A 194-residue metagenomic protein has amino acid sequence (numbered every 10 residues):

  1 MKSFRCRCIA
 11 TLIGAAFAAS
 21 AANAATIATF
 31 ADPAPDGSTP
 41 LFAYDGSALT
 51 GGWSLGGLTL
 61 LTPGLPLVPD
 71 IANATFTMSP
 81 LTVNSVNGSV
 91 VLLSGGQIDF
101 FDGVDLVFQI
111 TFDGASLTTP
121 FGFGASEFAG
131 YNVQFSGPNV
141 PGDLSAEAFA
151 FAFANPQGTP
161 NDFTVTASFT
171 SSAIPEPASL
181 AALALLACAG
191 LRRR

Functional and structural regions predicted by a protein language model:
K2, A25, A181: RTX-like calcium-binding, glycine/aspartate-rich low-complexity repeat tracts
K2-I9: Bacterial N-terminal signal peptides that target proteins for export
A10-A18: Bacterial N-terminal signal peptides
F17-A25: Sec/Tat signal peptide C-region and signal peptidase I cleavage site
A24-L92, F153-A173: N-terminal segment immediately downstream of the Sec signal-peptide cleavage site in secreted/extracellular proteins
G95-G96, F100-F153: Acidic, glycine-rich flexible loop segments
P175-R193: A short, hydrophobic C-terminal helix/tail in secreted or cell-surface proteins
